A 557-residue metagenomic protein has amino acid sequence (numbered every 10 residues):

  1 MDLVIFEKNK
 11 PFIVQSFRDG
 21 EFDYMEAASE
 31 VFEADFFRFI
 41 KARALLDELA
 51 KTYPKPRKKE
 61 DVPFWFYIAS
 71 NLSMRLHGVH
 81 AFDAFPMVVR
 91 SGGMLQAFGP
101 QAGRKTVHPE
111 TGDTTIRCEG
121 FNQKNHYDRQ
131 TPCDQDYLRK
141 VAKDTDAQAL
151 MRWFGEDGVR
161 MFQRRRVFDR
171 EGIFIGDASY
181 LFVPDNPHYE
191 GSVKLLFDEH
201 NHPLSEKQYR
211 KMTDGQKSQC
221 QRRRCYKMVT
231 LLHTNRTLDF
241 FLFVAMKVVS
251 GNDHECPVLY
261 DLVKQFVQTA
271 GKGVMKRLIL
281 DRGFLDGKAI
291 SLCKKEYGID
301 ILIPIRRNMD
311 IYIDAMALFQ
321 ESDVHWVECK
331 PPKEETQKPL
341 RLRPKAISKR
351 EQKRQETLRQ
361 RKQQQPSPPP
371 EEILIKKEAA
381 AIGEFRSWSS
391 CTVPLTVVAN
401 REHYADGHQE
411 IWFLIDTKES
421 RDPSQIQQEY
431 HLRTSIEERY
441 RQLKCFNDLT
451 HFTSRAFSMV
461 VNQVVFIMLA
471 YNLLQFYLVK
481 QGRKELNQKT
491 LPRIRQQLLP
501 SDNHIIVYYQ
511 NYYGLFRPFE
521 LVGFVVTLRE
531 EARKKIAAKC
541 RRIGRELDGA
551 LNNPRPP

Functional and structural regions predicted by a protein language model:
D23-L72: Basic, short loop/linker segments at the boundary and entry of helix-turn-helix/winged-helix-like folds
K59-G155, D169, N235-D239, K276 (+1 more regions): Short, positively charged, Gly/Tyr-enriched micro-motifs that form contact patches at catalytic or ligand/partner
S70, F85-P86, D134, L138 (+8 more regions): Short, conserved catalytic/metal-binding motifs centered on acidic residues
Q135-R236: Active-site-proximal, Lys/Arg-enriched surface segment that forms a nucleic-acid-binding/basic interface patch
H200-G273, T396-W412: Electropositive, glycine- and tryptophan-enriched low-complexity nucleic-acid-binding patches
K247-A399, L486-T490, E530-I536, R555: An internal, acidic/charged active-site-proximal segment that coordinates divalent cations and/or engages
D323-K338, P423-F457: Short amphipathic alpha-helical "interface-anchor" segments enriched in bulky aromatics
L449-V507: Basic, amphipathic alpha-helical segments enriched in Lys/Arg and hydrophobic/aromatic residues
